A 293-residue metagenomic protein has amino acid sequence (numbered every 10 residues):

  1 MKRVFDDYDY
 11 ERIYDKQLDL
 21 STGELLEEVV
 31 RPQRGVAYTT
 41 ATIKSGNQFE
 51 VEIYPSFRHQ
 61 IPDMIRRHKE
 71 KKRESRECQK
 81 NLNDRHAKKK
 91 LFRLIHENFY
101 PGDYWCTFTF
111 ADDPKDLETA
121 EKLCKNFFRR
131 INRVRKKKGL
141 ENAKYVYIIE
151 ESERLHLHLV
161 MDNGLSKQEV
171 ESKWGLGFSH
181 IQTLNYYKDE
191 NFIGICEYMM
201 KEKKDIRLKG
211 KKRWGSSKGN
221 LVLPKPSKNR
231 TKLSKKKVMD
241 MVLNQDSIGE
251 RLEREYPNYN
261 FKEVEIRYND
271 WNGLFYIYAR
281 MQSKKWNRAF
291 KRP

Functional and structural regions predicted by a protein language model:
M1-E153, N163-P293: Right-hand nucleic-acid polymerase module
